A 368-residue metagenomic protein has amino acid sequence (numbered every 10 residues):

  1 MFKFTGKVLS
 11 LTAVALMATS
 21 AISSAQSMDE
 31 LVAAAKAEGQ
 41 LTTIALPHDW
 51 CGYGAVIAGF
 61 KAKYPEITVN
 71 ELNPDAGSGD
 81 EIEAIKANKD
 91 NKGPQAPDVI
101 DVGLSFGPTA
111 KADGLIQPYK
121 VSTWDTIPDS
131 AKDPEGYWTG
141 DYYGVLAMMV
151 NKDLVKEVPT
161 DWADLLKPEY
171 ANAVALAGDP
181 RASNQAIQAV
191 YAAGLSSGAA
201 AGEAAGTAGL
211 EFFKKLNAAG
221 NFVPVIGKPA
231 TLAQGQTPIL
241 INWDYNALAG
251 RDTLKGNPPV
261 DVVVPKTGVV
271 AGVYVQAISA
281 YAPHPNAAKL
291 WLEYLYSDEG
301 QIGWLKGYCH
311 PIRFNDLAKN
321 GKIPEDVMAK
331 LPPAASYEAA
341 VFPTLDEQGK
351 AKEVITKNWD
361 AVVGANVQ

Functional and structural regions predicted by a protein language model:
M1-L11: Bacterial N-terminal signal peptides that target proteins for export
S10-S20: Bacterial N-terminal signal peptides
S24-T42, A62, E66, K167-E169: Immediate post-signal peptide segment of exported/extracytoplasmic ligand-binding proteins
I44-A58, N70-K86, G93-Q236: Extracytoplasmic ligand-binding site segments that recognize negatively charged/polar headgroups
G107-T109, A233, P238-P258: A ligand-binding cleft/hinge motif common to bilobed small-molecule-binding domains
Y143-L146, L210-K215, K255-A280: Periplasmic-binding protein-like
A230, A335-Q368: Conserved C-terminal helix/tail region of periplasmic/extracytoplasmic solute-binding proteins
V270, Y274, S279-A340: Mature extracytoplasmic/periplasmic domains
